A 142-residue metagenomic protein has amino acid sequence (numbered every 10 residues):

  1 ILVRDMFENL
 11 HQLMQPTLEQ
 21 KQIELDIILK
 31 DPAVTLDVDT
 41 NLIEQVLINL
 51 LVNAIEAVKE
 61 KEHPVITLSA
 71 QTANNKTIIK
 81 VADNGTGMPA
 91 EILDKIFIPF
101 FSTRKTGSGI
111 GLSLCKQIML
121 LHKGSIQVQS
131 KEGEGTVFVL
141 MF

Functional and structural regions predicted by a protein language model:
I1-H11, A70: A conserved beta-strand-to-alpha-helix junction within the catalytic ATP-binding
V3, G87-K95: Short helix N-cap motif at coil->helix boundaries in the Bergerat
E19, E24-V34: Conserved catalytic submotifs in the C-terminal HATPase_c
T35-V38, T103: Conserved micro-motifs of the catalytic ATP-binding
H63-N75: Short beta-strand/loop element within the Bergerat-fold HATPase_c
G111, C115: Short alpha-helical Gxxx[C/S/T] motif in the catalytic ATP-binding
